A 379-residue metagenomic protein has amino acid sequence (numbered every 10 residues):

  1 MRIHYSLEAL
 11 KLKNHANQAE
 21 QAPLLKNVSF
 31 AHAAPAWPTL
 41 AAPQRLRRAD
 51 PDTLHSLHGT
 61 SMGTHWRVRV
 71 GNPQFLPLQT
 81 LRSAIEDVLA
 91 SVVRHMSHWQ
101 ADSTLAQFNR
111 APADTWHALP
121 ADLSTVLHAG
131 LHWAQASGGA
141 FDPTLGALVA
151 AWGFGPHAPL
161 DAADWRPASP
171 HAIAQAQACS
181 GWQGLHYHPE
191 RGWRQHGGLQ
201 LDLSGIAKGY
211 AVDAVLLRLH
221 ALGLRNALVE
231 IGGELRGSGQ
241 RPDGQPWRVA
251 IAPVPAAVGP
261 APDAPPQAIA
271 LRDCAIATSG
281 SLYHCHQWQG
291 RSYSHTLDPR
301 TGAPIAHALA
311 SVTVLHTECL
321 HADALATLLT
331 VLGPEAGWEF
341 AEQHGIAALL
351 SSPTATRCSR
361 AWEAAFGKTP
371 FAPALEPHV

Functional and structural regions predicted by a protein language model:
M1-V379: Mature catalytic core of soluble alpha/beta enzymes
